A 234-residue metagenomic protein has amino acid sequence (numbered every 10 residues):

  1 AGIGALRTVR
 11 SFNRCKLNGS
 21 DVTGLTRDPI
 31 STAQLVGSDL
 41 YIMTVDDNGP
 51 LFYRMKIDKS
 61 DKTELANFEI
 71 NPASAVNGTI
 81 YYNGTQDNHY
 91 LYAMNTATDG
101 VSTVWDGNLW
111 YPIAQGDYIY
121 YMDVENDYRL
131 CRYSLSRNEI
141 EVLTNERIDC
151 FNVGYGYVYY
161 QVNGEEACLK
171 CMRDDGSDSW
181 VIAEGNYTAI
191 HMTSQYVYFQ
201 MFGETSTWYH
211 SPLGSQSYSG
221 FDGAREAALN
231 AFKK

Functional and structural regions predicted by a protein language model:
A1-A5, Y41-T44, Y81-N83, Y120-M122 (+2 more regions): Residue position within the beta-strands of beta-propeller blades
R7-N13, N48-R54, D87-A93, N126-R132 (+2 more regions): Structural motif
K16-S20, K56-S60, M94-D99, Y133-N138 (+2 more regions): Short loop/turn segments that connect beta-strands within beta-propeller blades
N18, V36, D58, N77 (+8 more regions): Acidic/polar residues in short coil/turn loops that connect beta-strands within repeat-based beta-sheet scaffolds
S20-T26, S60-A66, D99-W105, N138-T144 (+2 more regions): A short beta-strand motif characteristic of beta-propeller blades
R27-G37, N67-N77, D106-G116, N145-Y155 (+2 more regions): Repeated scaffold domains used in trafficking and secretory/extracellular systems, primarily beta-propellers
F68, V76, I80-G84, H89-Y92 (+2 more regions): Eukaryotic tandem repeat interaction scaffolds
N186-K234: Blade-level signature of beta-propeller repeat domains, shared across WD40, Kelch, NHL, RCC1 and BNR/Asp-box propellers
